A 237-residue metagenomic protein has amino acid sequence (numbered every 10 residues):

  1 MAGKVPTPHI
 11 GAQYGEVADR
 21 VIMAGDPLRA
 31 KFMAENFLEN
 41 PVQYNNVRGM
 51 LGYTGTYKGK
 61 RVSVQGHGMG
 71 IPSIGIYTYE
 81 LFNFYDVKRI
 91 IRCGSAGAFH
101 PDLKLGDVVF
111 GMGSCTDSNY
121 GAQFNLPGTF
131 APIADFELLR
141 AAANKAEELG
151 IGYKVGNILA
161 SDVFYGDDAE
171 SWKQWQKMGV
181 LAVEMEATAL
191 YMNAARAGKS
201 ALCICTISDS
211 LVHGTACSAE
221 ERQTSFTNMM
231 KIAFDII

Functional and structural regions predicted by a protein language model:
M1-R140: Metabolite-binding pocket within alpha/beta catalytic cores that recognizes anionic/polar moieties
P27, G97, L159-F164, A189 (+1 more regions): Glycine-rich beta-alpha junction loops
N83, D167, R196, I204 (+1 more regions): Expand to "…catalyze enediolate/carbanion chemistry for C-C bond making/breaking, isomerization, decarboxylation
T129-M178: Active-site rim beta-loop-alpha module in soluble metabolic enzymes
A141-L149, N193, I232-I236: Generic non-transmembrane alpha-helical segments
A169-S208: A C-terminal functional module that forms or caps the active site or interfaces directly with catalytic machinery
L211-I237: His/Asp/Glu-rich mid-to-C-terminal helical/loop segments that flank catalytic regions of hydrolases
